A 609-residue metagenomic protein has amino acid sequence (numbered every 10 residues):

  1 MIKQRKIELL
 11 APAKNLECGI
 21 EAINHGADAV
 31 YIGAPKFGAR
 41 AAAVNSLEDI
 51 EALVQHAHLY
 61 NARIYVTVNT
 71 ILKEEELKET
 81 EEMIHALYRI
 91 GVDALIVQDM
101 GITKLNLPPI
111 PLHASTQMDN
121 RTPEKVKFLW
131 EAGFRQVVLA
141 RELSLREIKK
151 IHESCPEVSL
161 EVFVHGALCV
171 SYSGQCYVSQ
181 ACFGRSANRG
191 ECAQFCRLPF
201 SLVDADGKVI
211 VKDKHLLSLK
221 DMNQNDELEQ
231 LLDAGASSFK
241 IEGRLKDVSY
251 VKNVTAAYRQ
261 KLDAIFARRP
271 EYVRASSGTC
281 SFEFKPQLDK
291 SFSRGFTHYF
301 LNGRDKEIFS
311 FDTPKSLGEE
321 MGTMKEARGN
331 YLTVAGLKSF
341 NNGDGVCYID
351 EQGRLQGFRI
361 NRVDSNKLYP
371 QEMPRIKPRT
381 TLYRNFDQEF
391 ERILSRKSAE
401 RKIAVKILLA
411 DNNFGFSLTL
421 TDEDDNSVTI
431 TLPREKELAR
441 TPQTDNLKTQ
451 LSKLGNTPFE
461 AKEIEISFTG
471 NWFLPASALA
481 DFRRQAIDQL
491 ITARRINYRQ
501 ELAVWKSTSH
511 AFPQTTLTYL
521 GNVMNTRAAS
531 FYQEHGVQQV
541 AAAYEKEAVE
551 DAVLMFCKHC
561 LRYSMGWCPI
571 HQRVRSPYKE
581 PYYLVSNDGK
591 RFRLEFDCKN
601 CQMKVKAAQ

Functional and structural regions predicted by a protein language model:
M1-H25, A29-A39, L53-V54, Y60-Y88 (+3 more regions): Surface-exposed amphipathic alpha-helical tracts and adjacent flexible/coil segments at the periphery of soluble enzymes
A42-E51: Aromatic- and glycine-enriched glycan-recognition loops and surfaces that form the carbohydrate-binding subsites
D93: Short, conserved active-site loop motifs that form the nucleotide-linked donor/cofactor pocket
G101-P108: Short active-site loop/helix that positions an aromatic residue
S115-T116, N120: Ser/Thr-centric signal marking residues that sit in or immediately flank functional binding/regulatory motifs
R121-K125: Short, glycine/polar-rich helix-capping loops at beta-to-alpha or helix-loop-helix junctions that flank or form
